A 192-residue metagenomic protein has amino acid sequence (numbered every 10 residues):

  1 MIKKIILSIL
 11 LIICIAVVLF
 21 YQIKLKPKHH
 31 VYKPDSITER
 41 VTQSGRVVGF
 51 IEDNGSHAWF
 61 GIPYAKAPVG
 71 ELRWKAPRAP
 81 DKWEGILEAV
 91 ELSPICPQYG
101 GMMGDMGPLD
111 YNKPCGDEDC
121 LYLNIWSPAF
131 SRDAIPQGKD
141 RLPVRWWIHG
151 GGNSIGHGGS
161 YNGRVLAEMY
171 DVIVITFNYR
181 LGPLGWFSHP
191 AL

Functional and structural regions predicted by a protein language model:
I2, S8-L192: Non-catalytic accessory segments of hydrolases
